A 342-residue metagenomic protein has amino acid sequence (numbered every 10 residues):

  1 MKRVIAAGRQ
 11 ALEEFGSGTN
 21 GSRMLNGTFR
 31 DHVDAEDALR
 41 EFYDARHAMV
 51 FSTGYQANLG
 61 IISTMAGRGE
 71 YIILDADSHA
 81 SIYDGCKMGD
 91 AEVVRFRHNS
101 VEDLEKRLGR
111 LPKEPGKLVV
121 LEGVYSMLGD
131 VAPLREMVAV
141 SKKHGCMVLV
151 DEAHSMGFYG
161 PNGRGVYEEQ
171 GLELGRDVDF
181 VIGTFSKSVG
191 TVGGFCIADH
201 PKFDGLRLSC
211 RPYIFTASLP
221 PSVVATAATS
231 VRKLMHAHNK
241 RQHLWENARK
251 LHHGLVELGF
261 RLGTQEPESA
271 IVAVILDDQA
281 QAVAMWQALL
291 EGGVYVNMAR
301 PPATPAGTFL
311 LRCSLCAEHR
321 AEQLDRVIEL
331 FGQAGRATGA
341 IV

Functional and structural regions predicted by a protein language model:
I5-T53, A248: Conserved N-terminal alpha-helix of the aminotransferase class I/II PLP-enzyme fold
Q10, E14, E41, E291-G292 (+1 more regions): PLP-dependent enzyme catalytic core of the Aspartate aminotransferase-like
I61-A80: Conserved PLP-anchoring active-site segment centered on the Schiff-base-forming lysine
G89, K143-H144, G292: Helix C-cap/helix->beta junction micro-motif
V94, H98-V150: Active-site phosphate-binding strand-loop segment of PLP-dependent enzymes
H144-M147, H154, Y159-E268, A280: Active-site C-terminal subdomain of aminotransferase-like
Q242-L251, V256-G293, A303, T308 (+1 more regions): Conserved PLP-binding catalytic core of the aspartate aminotransferase-like
